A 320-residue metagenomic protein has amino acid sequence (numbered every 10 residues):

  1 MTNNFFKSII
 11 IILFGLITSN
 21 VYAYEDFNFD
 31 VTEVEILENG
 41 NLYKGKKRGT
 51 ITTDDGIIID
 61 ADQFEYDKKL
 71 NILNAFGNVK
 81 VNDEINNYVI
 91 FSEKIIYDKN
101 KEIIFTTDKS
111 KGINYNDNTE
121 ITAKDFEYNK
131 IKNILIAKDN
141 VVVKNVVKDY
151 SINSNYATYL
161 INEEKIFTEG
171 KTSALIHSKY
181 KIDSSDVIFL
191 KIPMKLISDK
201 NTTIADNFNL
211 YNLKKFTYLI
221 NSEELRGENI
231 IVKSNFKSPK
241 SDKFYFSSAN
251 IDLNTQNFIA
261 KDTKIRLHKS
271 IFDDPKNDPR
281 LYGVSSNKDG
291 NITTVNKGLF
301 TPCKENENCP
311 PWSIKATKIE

Functional and structural regions predicted by a protein language model:
T2-E25: Classical Sec-dependent N-terminal signal peptides that target proteins to the secretory pathway
A23-E320: Structural signature for solvent-exposed beta-strand/loop edge elements and short helix-capping sites, enriched
